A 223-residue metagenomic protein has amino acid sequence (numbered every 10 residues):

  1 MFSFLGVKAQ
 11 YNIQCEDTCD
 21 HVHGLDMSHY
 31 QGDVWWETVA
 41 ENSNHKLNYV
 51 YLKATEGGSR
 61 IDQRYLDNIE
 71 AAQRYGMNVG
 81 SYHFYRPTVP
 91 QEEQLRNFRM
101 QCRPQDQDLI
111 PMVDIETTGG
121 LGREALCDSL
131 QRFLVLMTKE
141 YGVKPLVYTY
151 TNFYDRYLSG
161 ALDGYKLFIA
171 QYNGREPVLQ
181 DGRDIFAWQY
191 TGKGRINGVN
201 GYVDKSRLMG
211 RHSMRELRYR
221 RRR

Functional and structural regions predicted by a protein language model:
M1-G6: Hydrophobic membrane-insertion alpha-helices, especially the h-region of bacterial N-terminal signal peptides
Q10-W35, A40-N42, Y51-V143: Substrate-binding cleft of extracellular glycoside hydrolase catalytic domains
Y11-H29, W36-E37, L162-R223: Functionally critical loop-and-helix segments that line ligand-binding/catalytic clefts of soluble enzyme domains
H45: Catalytic cores of secreted/periplasmic lytic hydrolases that degrade extracellular macromolecules
N48-V50, G80, K166-A170: Short hydrophobic/aromatic-enriched beta-strand-loop microsegments
R99-G119, Y157-D184: Structural recognition of alpha->loop->beta junctions
K139, Y150, S159: Active-site-proximal helix/loop segments of hydrolytic enzymes
G142-Y154: Aromatic-lined carbohydrate-recognition surfaces of secreted/lumenal glycan-active proteins
